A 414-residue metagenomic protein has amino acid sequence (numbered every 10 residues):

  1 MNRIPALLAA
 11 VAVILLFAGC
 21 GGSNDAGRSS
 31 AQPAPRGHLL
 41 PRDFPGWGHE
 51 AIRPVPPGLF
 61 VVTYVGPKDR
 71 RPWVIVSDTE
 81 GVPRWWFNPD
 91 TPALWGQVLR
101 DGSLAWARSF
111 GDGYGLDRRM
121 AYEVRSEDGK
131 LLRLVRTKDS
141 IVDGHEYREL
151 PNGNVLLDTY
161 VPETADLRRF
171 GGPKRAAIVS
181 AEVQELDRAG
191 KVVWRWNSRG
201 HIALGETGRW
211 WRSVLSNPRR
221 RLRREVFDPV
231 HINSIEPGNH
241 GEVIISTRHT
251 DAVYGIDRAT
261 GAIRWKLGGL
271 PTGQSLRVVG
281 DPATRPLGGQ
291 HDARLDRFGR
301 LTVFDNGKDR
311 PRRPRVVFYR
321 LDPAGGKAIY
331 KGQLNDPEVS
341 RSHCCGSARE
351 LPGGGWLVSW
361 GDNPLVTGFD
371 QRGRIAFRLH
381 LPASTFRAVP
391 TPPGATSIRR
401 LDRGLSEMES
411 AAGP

Functional and structural regions predicted by a protein language model:
M1-L8: Bacterial N-terminal signal peptides that target proteins for export
L16-G19: C-terminal motif of bacterial Sec signal peptides marking the signal peptidase cleavage site
G21-S23: Bacterial signal peptide processing site
A26-P414: Histidine-/acidic-rich catalytic cores in large beta-rich domains
